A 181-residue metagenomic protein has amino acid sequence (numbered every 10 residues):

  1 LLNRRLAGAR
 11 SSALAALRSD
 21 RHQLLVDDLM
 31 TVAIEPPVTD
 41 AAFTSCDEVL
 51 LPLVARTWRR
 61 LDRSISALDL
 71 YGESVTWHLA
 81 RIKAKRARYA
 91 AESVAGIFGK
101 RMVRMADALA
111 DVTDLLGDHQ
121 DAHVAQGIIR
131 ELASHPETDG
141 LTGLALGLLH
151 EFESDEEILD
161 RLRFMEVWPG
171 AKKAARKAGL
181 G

Functional and structural regions predicted by a protein language model:
L1-G181: Function-determining surface determinants
